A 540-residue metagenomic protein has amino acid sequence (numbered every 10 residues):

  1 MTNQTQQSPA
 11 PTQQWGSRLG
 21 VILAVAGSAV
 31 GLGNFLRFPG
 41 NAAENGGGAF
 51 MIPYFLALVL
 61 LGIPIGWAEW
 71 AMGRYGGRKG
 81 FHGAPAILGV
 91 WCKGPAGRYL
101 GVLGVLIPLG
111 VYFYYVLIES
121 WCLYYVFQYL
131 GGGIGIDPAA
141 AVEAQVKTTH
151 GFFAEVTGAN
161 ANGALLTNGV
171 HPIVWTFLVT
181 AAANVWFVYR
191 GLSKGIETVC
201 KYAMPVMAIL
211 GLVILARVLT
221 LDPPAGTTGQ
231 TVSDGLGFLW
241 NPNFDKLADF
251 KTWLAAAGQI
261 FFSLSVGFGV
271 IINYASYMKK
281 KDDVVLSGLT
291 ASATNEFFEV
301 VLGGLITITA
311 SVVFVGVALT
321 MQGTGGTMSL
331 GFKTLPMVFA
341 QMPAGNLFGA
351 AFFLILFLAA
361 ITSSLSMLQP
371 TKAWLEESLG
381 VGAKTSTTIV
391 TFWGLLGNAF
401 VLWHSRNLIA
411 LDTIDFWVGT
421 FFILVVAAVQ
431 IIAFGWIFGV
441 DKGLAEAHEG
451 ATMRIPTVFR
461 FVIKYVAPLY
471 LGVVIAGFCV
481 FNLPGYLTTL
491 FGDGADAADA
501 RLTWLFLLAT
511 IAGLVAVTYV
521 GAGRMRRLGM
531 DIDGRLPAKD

Functional and structural regions predicted by a protein language model:
M1-L36, I65-W70, R74-V102, K279-D283 (+2 more regions): Membrane-interface "cap" regions at the ends of multi-pass membrane proteins
T2-L19, E197, K201-I361, L365 (+4 more regions): Membrane-embedded translocation segments of transport machinery
P9-T12, N41-N45, G80-L103, V116-Y189 (+6 more regions): Inter-helical loop and helix-membrane interface segments of multi-pass membrane transporters/permeases
Q13, A42-W70, P172-I173, M207 (+2 more regions): Extracellular loop-to-transmembrane helix junctions
L19-A57, G269-I272, S287-L289, A293-E296 (+2 more regions): Transmembrane helix-boundary motif of multi-pass solute transporters/channels
L32-A43, G48, N184-G195, A216-S233 (+9 more regions): Transmembrane helix-loop junctions in multi-pass membrane proteins
R37-Y54, G73-G77, W121, G195-Y202 (+7 more regions): Transmembrane helix-loop boundary segments of multi-pass membrane transporters
L100-V105, L379-T391, W417-T503, R535-D540: C-terminal membrane-solvent junction of multi-pass transporters and transport-like membrane proteins
